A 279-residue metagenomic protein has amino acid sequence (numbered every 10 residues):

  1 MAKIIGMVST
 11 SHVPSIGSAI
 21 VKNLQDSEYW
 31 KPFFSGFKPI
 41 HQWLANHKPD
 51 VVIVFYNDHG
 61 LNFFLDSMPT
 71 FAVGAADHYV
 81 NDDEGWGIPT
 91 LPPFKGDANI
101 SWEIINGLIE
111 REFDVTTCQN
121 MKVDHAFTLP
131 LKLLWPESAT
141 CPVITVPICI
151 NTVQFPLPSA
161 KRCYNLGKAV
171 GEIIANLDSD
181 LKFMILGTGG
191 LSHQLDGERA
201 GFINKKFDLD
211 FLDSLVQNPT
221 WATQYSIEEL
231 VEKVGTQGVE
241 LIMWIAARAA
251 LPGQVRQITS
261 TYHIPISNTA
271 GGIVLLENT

Functional and structural regions predicted by a protein language model:
M1-D50, N62-N165, N176, E198-T279: Flexible, D/E/H-enriched segments
V13, D58-G60, L191-S192: Catalytic metal-binding/acid-base residues of hydrolase active sites
D50-Y56, I148, L181-G189: Beta-strand elements within well-structured catalytic alpha/beta cores of enzymes that handle phosphate/sulfate esters
K168-A175, L181-D208: A contiguous pocket-lining binding segment that forms or flanks enzyme active sites
